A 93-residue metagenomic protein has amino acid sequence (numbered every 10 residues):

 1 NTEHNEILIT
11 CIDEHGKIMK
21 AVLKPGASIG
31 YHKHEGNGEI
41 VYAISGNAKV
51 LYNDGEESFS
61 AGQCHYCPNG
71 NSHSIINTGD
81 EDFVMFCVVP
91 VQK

Functional and structural regions predicted by a protein language model:
N1-K17, G30: A short, N-terminal "cap"/entry segment at the start of jelly-roll beta-barrel domains of the cupin/DSBH fold
E14, G36, D80-E81: Short strand-connecting beta-turns/loops that link adjacent beta-strands
K20, I40, G55-S58: Short, surface-exposed secondary-structure edge patches
V22-K24, K33-V50: Short, conserved beta-strand element in jelly-roll/cupin
S28-G30, K49, H65, N69-I75: Histidine-centered metal-chelating micro-motifs
N47-K49, E56, S72, D82: Structural motif
D54-N69: Short acidic-glycine-tyrosine-enriched beta hairpin
N69-K93: Ligand-binding loop in jelly-roll beta-barrel domains
